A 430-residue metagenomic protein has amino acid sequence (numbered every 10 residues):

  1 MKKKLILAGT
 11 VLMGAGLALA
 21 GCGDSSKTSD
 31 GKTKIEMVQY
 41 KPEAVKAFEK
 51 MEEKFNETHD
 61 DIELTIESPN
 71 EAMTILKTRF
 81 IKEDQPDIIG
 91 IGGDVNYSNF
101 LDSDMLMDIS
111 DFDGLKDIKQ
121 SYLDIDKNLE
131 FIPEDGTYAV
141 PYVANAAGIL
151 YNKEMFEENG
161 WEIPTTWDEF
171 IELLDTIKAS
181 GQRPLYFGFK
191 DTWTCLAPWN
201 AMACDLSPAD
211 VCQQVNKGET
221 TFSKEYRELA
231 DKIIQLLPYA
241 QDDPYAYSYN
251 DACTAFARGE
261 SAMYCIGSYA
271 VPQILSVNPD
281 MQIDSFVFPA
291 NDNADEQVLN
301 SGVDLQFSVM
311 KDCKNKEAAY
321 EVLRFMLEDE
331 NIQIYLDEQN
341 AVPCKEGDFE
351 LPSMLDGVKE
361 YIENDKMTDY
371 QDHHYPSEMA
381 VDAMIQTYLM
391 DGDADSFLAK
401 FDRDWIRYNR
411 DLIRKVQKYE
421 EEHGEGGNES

Functional and structural regions predicted by a protein language model:
E53, E57-T58, E63, I81 (+5 more regions): Extracytoplasmic/periplasmic substrate-recognition and gating elements
K54, M105-D108, Y269-Q273, L305-M379 (+1 more regions): Mature extracytoplasmic/periplasmic domains
K54, T58-Y122, E154, E158-N159 (+2 more regions): Extracytoplasmic "Venus flytrap"/periplasmic binding protein-like
T78-R79, P86-D87, K116-E154, R183-F187 (+2 more regions): A structural signal for short loop-to-beta-strand junctions that line the ligand-binding cleft of periplasmic/secreted
G92-A147, I171, I177, P198-N200 (+2 more regions): Hinge/lid segment of periplasmic solute-binding proteins
E134-Y142, A147, I171-G218, S261: Extracytoplasmic/periplasmic solute-binding protein
E157, N364-S430: Conserved C-terminal helix/tail region of periplasmic/extracytoplasmic solute-binding proteins
L174-T176, N216-Y245: Glycine-centered hinge/linker elements that transmit conformational signals in sensory and ligand-binding systems
